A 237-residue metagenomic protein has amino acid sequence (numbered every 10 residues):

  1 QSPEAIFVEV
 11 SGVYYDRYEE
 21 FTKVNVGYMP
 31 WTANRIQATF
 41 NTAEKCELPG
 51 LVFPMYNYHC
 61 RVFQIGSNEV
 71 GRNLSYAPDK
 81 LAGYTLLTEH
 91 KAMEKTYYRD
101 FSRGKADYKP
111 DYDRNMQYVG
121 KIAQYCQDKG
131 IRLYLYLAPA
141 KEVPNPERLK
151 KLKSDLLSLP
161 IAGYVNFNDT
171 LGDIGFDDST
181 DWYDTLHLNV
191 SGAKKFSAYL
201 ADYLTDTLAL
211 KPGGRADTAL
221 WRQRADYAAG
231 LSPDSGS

Functional and structural regions predicted by a protein language model:
Q1-A5, Y14-Y18: Post-signal peptide N-terminal segment of secreted/secretory-pathway proteins
S2, Y136-P139, K211-A216: Surface-exposed patches in mature extracellular/periplasmic domains of secreted proteins
V10, K23-K129, G214-S237: Secreted/periplasmic serine-hydrolase-like ester/acetyl group-modifying domain
S11-Y15, P139-E142: Short, solvent-exposed loop/turn segments at secondary-structure junctions
E20-N25, Y183: Short secondary-structure boundary/capping segments
T88-D178: Flexible, glycine-rich surface segments
E147-G236: C-terminal regions of proteins
